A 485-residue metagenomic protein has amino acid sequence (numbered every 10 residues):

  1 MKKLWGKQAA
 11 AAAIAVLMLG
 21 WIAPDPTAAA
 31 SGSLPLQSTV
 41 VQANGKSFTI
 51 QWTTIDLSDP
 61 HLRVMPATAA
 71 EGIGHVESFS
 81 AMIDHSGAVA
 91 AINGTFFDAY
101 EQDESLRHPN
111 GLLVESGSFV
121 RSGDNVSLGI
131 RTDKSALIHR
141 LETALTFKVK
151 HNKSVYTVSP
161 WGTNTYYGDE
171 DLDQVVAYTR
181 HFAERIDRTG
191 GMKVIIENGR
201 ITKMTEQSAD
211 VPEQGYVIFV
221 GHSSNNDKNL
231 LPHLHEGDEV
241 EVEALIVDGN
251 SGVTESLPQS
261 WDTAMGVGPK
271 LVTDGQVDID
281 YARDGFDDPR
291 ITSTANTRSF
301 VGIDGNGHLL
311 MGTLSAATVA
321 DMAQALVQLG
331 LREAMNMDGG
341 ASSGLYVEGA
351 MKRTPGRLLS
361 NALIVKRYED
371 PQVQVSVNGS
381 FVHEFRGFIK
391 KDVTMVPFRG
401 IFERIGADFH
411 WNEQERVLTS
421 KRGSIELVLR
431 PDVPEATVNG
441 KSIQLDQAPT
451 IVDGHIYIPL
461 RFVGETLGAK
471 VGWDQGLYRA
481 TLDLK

Functional and structural regions predicted by a protein language model:
K2-P26: Sec-dependent N-terminal signal peptides of Gram-positive bacterial secreted proteins and lipoproteins
G6, K270, R367-K485: Primary recognition of N-terminal secretory signal peptides and signal-anchoring hydrophobic helices
A23-S223: Zymogen propeptides
F48-I50, H85-S86, G123-N125, G266 (+5 more regions): Extracytoplasmic
A99-S122, V126-I130, A244, A264 (+3 more regions): Conserved, well-ordered active-site substructure
Q102, L245-Q259: Short, Lys/Arg- and Gly-enriched loop/turn segments at beta-strand edges
S127, N225-L234: Short, surface-exposed secondary-structure edge patches
L234-V242: Loop/turn positions that initiate beta-strands
